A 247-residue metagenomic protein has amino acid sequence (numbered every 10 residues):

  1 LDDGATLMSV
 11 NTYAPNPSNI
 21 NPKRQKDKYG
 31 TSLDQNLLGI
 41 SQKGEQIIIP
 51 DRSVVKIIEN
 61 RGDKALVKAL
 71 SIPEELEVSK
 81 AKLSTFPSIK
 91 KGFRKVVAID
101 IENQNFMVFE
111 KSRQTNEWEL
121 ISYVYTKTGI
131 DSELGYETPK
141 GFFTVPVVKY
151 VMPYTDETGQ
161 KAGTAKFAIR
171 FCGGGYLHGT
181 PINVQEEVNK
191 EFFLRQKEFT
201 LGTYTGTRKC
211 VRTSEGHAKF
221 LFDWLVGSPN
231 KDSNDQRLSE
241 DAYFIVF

Functional and structural regions predicted by a protein language model:
L1-S41, I48-I49, E59-R61, G92: SH3-family beta-barrel domains
L1-T6, Q46-S84: SH3/SH3-like beta-barrel superfamily modules
L1-V10, T138, M152-F247: Exported/periplasmic cell-wall-interacting domains
P50-S53, Q104, G216-D223: Solvent-exposed, polar/charged alpha-helical surfaces in well-ordered, non-transmembrane soluble domains, broadly
S53-V55, F93-V96, K231-S233: Generic recognition of flexible, low-complexity loop/linker segments
S79-K190: Gly/Pro-biased beta-strand-loop elements
